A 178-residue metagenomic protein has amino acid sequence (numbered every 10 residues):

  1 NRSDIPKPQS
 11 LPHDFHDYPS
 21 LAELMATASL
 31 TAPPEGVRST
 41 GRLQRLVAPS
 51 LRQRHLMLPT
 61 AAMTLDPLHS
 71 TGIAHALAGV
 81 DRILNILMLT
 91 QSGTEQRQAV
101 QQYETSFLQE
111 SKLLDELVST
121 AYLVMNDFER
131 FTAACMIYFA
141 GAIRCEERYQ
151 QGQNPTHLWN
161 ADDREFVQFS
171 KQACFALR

Functional and structural regions predicted by a protein language model:
N1, L43, H55, H69 (+2 more regions): Tryptophan-centric aromatic hotspots in well-structured domains and transmembrane helices
N1-S39, T71-A74, S92-G93: Conserved FAD/dinucleotide-binding core of flavoprotein oxidoreductases
G36-L58, M63-T64: FAD-binding beta-loop-beta segment adjacent to the flavin cofactor pocket
L56, H75-A78, Q98: Conserved active-site and cofactor/substrate-binding residues in soluble primary-metabolism enzymes
A61, L68, S92-E95: Long, K/E/R/D-enriched contiguous segments that form extended
L65-L84: A conserved FAD-binding loop/helix module that cradles the flavin
R82-Y138, Y149: Active-site-proximal substrate-binding core of FAD-dependent oxidoreductases
M125-R178: C-terminal auxiliary extensions adjacent to catalytic cores
